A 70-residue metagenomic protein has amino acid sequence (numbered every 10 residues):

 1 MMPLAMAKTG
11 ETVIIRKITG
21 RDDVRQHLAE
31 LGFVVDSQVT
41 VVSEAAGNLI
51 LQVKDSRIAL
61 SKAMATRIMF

Functional and structural regions predicted by a protein language model:
M1-F70: Compact, glycine-rich, soluble single-domain proteins
